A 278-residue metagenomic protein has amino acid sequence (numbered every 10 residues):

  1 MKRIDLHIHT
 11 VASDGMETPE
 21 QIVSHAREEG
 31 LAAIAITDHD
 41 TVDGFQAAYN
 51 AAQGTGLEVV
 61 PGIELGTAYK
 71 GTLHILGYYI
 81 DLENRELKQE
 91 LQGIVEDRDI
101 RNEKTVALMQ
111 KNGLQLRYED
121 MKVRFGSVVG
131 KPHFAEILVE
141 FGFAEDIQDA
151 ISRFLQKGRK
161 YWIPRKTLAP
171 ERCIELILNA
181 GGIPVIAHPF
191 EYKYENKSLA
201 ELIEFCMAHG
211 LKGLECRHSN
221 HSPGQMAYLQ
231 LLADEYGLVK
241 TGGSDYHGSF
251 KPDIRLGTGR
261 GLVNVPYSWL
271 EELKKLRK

Functional and structural regions predicted by a protein language model:
M1-K2, K275-K278: Short, Lys/Arg-enriched, disordered terminal segments
M1-T72, L155-Q156, L168, R172-K251: An N-terminally biased module of ancient metal coordination in phosphate/nucleic-acid-related enzymes
A51-E204, G261-L276: Extended substrate/RNA-proximal surfaces in nucleic-acid metabolism proteins
G237-G243, G248-K274: C-terminal active-site subregion of NodB/CE4 polysaccharide deacetylases
